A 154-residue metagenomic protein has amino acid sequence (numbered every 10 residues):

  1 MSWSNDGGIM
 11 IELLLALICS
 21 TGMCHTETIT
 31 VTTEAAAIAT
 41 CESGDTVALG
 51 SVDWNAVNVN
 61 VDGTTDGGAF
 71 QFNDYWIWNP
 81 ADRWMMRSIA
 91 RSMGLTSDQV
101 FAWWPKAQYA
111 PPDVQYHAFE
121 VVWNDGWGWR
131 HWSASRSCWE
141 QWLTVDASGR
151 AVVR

Functional and structural regions predicted by a protein language model:
W3-N5, T21, L49-V52, F119 (+1 more regions): Compositionally biased regions
W3-T46: Export/targeting segments at the very N-terminus of extracytoplasmic proteins
D6-G7, T21, L49, D62 (+4 more regions): Feature targets compositionally biased, intrinsically disordered low-complexity regions with long contiguous runs
M23-T26, N58-N60, D66, F101-P112: Second-shell loop/turn segments in exported
E27-T33, A48, V52-D53, N58-V61 (+1 more regions): Extracellular/mature segments of secreted proteins
I29-W54, F72, H117-W123: Short, functionally critical alpha-helical segments immediately adjacent to catalytic or ligand/cofactor-binding
L49-L95: Short, surface-exposed glycine/acidic/tryptophan-bearing loops
W76-R154: Catalytic and binding regions of secreted/periplasmic enzymes and modules that target cell-wall glycans
